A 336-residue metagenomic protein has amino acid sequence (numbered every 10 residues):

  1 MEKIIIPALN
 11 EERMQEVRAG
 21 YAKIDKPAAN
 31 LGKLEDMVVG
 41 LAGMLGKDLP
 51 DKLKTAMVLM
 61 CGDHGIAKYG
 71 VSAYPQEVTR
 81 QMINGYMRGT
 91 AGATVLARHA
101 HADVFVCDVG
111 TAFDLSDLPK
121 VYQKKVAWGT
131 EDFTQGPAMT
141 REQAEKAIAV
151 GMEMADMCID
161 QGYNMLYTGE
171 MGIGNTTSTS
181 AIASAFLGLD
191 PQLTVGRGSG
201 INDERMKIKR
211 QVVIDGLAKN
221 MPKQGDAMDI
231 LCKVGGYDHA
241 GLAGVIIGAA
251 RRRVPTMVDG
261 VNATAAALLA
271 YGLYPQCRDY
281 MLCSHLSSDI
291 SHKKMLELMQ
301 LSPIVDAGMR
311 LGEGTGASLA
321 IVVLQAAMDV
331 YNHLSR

Functional and structural regions predicted by a protein language model:
M1-R336: N-terminal loops that bind phosphate or other acidic moieties and the adjacent beta-alpha structural core
